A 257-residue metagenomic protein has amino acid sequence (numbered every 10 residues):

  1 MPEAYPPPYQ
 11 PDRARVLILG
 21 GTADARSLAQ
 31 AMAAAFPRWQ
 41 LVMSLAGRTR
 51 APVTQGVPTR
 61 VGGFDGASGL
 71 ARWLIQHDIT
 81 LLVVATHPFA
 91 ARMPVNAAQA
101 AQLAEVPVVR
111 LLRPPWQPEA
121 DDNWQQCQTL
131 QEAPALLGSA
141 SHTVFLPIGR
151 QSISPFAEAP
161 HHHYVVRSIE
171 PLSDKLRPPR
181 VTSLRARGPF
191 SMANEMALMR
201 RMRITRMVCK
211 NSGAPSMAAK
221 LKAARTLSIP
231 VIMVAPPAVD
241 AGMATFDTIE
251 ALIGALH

Functional and structural regions predicted by a protein language model:
V16-A46: N-terminal basic/disordered segments at the start of proteins
V42-D65, A120-D122, L176-V181: N-terminal beta-loop-helix "entrance" segment that forms/cooperates in small-molecule cofactor or anionic ligand
M43-A51, L111-Q117, L130, R150-I153 (+2 more regions): Short, polar loop motifs at secondary-structure junctions
V57-L74, R185-N194: Glycine-rich, highly charged phosphate/nucleotide-binding loops
T59-G63, W124-Q131, A244-L252: Short acidic-hydrophobic, aromatic-tinged amphipathic segments that line or gate anion-handling sites
L70, L74-L130: Glycine/small-residue-rich loop that forms an oxyanion/phosphate-binding "nest" at active or ligand-binding sites
Q131-V165: Internal active-site segments that recognize and position negatively charged phosphoryl groups and nucleotide moieties
A157-P189: Histidine/lysine/aspartate-rich catalytic loop segments that bind and position anionic ligands
